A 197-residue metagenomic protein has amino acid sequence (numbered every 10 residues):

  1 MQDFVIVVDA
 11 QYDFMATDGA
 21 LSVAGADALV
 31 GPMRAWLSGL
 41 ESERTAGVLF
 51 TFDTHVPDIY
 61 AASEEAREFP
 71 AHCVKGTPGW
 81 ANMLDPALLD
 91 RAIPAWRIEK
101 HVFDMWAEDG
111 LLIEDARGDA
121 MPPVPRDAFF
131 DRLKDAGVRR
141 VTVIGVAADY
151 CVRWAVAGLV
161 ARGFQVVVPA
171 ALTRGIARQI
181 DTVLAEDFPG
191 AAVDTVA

Functional and structural regions predicted by a protein language model:
M1-V5: Extreme N-terminal starter segment of soluble prokaryotic enzymes
I6-V7, Q11, T51, I98 (+1 more regions): Generic enzyme active-site microenvironment
Y12, V56, A148, R174: Short, glycine/acidic-enriched loop or turn micro-motifs at the edges of active sites
M15-G25: Acidic/histidine-rich helix-loop elements that form or flank divalent-metal/phosphate-binding sites at the catalytic
G31-R140: Active-site alpha/beta core segments
M33-L40, Y150-A161: Histidine-anchored nucleotide/phosphate-binding helix
I98, G190-A197: Short acidic-hydrophobic, aromatic-tinged amphipathic segments that line or gate anion-handling sites
T142-G145, F164-R178: A short glycine-rich beta-strand->turn/loop micro-motif centered on a GG-aromatic cluster
